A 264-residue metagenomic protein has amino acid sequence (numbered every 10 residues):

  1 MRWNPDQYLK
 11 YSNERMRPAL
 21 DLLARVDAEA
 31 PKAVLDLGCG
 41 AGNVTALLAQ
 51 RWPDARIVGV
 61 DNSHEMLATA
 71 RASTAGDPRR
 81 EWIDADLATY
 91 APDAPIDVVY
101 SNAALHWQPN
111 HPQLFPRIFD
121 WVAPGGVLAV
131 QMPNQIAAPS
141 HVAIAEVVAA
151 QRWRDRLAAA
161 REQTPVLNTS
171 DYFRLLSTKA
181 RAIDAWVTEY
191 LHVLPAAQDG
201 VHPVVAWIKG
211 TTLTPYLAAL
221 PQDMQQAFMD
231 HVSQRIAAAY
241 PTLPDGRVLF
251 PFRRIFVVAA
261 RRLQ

Functional and structural regions predicted by a protein language model:
M1-N13: Class I SAM-dependent methyltransferase Rossmann-like catalytic core, especially the SAM/SAH-binding loop
W3-N4, D184-P244: C-terminal helical/coil "lid" or tail adjacent to the Rossmann-like core of SAM-dependent
E14-K32: Conserved alpha-helix/loop element of class I SAM-dependent methyltransferases that forms part of the SAM/SAH-binding
A33-L37, A41-Y90: Class I SAM-dependent methyltransferase SAM/SAH-binding core
Y100: A conserved beta-strand element that flanks and buttresses the S-adenosyl-L-methionine
A103-A104: Short catalytic micro-motifs in class I SAM-dependent methyltransferases
Q108-P109, V122-P124: Helix-to-beta-strand junctions that scaffold the AdoMet/dcAdoMet cofactor pocket in Class I SAM-dependent enzymes
P112, F119, V127-Q198: Conserved catalytic/acceptor-binding region of the Class I
